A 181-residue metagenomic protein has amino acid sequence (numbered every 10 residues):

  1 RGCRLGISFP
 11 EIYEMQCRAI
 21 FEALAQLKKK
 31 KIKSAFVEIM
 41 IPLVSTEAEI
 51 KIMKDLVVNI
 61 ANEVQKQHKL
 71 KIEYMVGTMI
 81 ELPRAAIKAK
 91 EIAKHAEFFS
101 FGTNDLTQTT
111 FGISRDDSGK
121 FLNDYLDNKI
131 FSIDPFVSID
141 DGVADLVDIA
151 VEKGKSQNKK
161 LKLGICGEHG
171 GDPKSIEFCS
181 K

Functional and structural regions predicted by a protein language model:
R1-K181: Conserved alpha/beta-domain cores
